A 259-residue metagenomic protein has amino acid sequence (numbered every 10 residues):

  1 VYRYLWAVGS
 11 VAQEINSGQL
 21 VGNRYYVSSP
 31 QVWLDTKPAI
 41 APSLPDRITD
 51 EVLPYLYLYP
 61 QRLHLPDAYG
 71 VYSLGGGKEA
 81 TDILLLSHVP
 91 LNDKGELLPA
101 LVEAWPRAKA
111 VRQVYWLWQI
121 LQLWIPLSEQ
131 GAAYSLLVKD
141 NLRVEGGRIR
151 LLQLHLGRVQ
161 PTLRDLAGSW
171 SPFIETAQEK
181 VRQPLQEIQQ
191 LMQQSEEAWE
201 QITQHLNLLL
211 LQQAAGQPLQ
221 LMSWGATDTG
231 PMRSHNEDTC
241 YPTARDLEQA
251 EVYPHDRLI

Functional and structural regions predicted by a protein language model:
Y2-V32, V89, K94, L98 (+2 more regions): C-lobe/activation-segment region of protein kinase-like
G22, P30-P45, D50: Long, low-complexity
P45-I83, Y134-S135: Conserved HxN/HPN-centered segment at the entrance to the catalytic loop of eukaryotic protein kinase-like domains
Y72-G75, G146, A244-E248: Short, low-complexity Ser/Thr-rich regulatory SLiMs
I83-S87, Y241: Short hydrophobic beta-strand segments that form the core of ligand-binding sensory/regulatory domains
L211-I259: N-terminal entry segment of metal-dependent catalytic domains or homologous docking segments
